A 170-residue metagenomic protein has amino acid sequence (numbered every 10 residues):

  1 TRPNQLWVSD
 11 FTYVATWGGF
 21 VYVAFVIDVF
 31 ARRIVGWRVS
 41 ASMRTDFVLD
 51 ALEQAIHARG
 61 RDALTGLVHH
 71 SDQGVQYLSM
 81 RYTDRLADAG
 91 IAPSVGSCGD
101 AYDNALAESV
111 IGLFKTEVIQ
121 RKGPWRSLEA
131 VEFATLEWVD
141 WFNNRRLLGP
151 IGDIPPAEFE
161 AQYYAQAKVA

Functional and structural regions predicted by a protein language model:
T1-A170: Charged DNA-binding/catalytic regions of mobile-element recombinases
